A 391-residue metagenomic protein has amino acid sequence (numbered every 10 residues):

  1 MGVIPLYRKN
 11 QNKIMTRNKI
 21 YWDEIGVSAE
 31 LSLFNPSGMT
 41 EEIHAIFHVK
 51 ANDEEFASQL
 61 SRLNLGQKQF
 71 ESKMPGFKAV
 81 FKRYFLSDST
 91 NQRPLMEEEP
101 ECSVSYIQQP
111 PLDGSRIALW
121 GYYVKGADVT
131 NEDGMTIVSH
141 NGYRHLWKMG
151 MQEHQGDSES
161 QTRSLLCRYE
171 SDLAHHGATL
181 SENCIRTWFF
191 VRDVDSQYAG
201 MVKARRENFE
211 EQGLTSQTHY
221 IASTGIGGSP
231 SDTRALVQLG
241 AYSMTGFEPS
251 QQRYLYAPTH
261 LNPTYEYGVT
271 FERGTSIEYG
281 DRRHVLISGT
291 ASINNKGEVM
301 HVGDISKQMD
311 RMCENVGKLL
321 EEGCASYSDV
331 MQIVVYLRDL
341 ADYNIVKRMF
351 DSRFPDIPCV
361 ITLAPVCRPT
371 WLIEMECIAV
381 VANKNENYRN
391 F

Functional and structural regions predicted by a protein language model:
G2-M331, Y336-F391: N-terminal presequence-like segments and the immediate start of the first folded domain
